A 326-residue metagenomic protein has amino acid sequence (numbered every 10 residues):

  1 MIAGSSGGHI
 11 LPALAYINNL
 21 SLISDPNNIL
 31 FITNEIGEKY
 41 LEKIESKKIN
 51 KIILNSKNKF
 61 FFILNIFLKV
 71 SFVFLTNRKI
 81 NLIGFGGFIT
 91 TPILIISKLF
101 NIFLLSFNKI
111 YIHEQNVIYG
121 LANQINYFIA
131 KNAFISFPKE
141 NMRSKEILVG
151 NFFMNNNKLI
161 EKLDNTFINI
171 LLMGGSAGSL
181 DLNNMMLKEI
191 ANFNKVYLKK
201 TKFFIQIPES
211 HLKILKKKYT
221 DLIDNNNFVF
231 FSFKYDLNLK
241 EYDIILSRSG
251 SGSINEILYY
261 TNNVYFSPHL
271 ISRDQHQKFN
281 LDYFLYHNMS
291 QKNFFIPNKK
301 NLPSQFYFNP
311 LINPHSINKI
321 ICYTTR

Functional and structural regions predicted by a protein language model:
M1-G7, L22-N65, V149, G174 (+1 more regions): Conserved nucleotide-sugar phosphate-binding/catalytic loop shared by glycosyltransferases and other
N18-S21, I32, I36-E45, D164-I244 (+3 more regions): Donor-nucleotide binding loops and adjacent catalytic segments primarily of GT-B fold Leloir glycosyltransferases
G37-K39, N81-I102: An aromatic- and histidine-rich active-site surface loop
S56-N81, T91, L99: An amphipathic, basic-hydrophobic alpha-helix
F100-L159, Y286: Active-site-proximal region of nucleotide-activated glycan assembly enzymes, centered on histidine/acidic-rich loops
L239-S253, N263: Acidic donor-binding loop of glycosyltransferase active sites
S247, N263-D274: Short hydrophobic beta-strand element within catalytic cores of glycosyltransferases and related nucleotide-activated
P310-R326: C-terminal alpha-helical cap of glycosyltransferases
